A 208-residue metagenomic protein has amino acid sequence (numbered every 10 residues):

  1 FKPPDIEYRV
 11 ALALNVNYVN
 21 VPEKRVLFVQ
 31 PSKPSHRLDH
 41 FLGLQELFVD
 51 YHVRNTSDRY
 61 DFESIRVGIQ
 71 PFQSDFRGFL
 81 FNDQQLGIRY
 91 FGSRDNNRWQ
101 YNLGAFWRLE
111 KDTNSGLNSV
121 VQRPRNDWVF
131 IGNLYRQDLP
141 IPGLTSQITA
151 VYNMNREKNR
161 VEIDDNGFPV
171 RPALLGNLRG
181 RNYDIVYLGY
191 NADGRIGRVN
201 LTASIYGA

Functional and structural regions predicted by a protein language model:
F1-F62, Q73-D75, L175, A208: Surface-exposed loop and membrane-interface regions of Gram-negative outer-membrane beta-barrel proteins
R59-I65, F72-A208: Signature for the C-terminal beta-barrel architecture of outer-membrane proteins
